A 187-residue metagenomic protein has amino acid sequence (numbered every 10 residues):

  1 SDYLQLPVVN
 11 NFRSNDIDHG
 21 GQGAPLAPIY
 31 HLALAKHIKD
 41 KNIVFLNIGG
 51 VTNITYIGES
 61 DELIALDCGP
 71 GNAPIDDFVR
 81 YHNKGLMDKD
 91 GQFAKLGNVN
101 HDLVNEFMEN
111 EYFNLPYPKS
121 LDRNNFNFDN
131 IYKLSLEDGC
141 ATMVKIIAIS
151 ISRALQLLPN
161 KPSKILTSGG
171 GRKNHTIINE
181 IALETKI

Functional and structural regions predicted by a protein language model:
S1: Short beta-strand-loop/turn "lid" adjacent to the catalytic site in phosphate-handling enzymes
L6-N83: Phosphate-binding/catalytic loop of phosphoryl-transfer enzymes
T55, L115-Y117, N174-T176: Short acidic/glycine-rich loop or secondary-structure boundary segments that cap or lie
D61-S152: Conserved ATP-utilizing enzyme core subdomain
R153-P162: Phosphate/pyrophosphate-binding loops at sites that engage ATP/ADP/AMP, CoA/4′-phosphopantetheine, polyphosphate
P162-I181: Glycine-rich phosphate-binding loops at beta-strand->alpha-helix junctions
T185-I187: Conserved phosphate-binding/catalytic loops in two-lobed NTP-binding clefts
